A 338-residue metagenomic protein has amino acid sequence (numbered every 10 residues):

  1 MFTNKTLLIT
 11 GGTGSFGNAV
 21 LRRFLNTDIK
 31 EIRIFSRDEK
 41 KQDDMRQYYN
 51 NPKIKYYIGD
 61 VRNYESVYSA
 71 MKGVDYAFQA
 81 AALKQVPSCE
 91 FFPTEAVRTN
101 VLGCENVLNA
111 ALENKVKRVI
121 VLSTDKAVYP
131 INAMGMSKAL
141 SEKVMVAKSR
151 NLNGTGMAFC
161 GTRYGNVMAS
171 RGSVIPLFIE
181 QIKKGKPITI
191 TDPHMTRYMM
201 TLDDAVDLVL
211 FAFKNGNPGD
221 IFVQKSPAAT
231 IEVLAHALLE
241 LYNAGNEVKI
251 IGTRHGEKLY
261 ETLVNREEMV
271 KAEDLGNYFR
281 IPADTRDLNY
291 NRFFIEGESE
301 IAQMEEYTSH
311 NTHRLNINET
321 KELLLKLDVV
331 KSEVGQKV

Functional and structural regions predicted by a protein language model:
K5-T27: N-terminal Rossmann NAD(P)H-binding glycine-rich loop of SDR-like oxidoreductase domains
T10, M71-A80, V121: Rossmann-fold scaffold of SDR-type NAD(P)-dependent oxidoreductases
D28-K41: Conserved glycine-rich Rossmann-like NAD(P)H-binding loop of the short-chain dehydrogenase/reductase
S36, I58, R98, D192 (+1 more regions): Conserved residues in the N-terminal Rossmann fold of short-chain dehydrogenase/reductase
K55-Y76: Conserved Rossmann-fold cofactor-binding substructure of NAD(P)-dependent oxidoreductases
Y56, A96, V119, F159-T162: Hydrophobic/aromatic anchor residues within beta-strands of the central parallel beta-sheet of Rossmann-like
Q79, L83-E142: Conserved Rossmann-fold NAD(P)-dependent oxidoreductase catalytic core, especially the SDR/UDP-sugar
E113, K143, A147-V338: Strand-loop microenvironment adjacent to phosphate/nucleotide-handling motifs in alpha/beta enzyme folds
